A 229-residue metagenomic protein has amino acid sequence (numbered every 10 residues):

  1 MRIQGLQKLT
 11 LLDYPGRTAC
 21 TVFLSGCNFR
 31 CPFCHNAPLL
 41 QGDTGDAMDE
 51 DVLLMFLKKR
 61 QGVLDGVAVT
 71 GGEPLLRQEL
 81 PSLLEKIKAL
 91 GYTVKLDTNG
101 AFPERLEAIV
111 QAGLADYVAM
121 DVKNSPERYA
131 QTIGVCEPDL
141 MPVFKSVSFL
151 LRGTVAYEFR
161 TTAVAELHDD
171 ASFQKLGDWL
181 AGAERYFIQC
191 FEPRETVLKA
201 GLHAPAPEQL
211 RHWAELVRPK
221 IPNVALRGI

Functional and structural regions predicted by a protein language model:
M1-R17: Short, charged low-complexity linear segments at domain edges
Y14-M48: Canonical Radical SAM [4Fe-4S] cluster-binding loop centered on the CxxxCxxC motif and its immediate flanking residues
S25, T70, D121: Short beta-strand segments
A37-V67: Conserved alpha-helical substructure of the radical SAM core
L54-G66, L75-P207: Conserved AdoMet/S-adenosylmethionine-binding subsite of the radical SAM
P207-L216: Low-complexity, intrinsically disordered Gly/Pro/Thr-rich segments
V224-I229: Acidic carboxylate-rich catalytic motifs and surrounding loops in phosphoryl-/glycosyl-chemistry enzymes
